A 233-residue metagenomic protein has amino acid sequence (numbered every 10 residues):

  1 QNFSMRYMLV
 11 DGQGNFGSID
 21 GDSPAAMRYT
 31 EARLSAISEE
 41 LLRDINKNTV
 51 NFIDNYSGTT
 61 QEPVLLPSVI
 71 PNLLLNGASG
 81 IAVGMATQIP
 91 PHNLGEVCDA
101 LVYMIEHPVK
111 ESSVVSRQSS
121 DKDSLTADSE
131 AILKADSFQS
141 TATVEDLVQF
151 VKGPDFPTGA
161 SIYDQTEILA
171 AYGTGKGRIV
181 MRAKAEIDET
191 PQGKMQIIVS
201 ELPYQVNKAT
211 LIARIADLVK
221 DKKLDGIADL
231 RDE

Functional and structural regions predicted by a protein language model:
Q1-K110, D136-T174: Catalytic phosphate-handling regions of large nucleic-acid enzymes and associated NTPases
K47, K176-R178, K194: Sequence-level motif detector for i,i+2 pairs with an aromatic at +2
S113-S120, D128-A131, D136-S137: Arg/Gly-rich low-complexity intrinsically disordered repeat tracts
V180-E233: Gly/Lys-enriched N-terminal cap/neck module of very large, oligomeric protein machines
